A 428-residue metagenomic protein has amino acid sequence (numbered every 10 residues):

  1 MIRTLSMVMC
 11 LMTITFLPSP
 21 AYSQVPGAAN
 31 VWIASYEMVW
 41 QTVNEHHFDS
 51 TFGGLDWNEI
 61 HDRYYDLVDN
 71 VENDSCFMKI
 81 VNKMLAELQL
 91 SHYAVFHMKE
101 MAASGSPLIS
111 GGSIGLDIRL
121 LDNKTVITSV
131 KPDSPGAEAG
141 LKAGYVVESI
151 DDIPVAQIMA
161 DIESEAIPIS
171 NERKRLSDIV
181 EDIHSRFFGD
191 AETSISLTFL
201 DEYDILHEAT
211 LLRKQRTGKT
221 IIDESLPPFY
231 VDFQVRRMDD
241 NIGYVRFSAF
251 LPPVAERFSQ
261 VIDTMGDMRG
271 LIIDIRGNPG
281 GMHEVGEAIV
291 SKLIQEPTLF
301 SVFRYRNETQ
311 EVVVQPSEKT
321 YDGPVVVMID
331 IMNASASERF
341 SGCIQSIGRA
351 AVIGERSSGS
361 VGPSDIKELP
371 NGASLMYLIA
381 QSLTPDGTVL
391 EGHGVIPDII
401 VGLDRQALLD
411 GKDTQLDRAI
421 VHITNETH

Functional and structural regions predicted by a protein language model:
S6-F16: Bacterial N-terminal signal peptides
A21-S23: Boundary at the C-terminal end of the N-terminal hydrophobic targeting segment
P26-F52: Mature N-terminal segment immediately following signal peptide/propeptide cleavage in secreted/periplasmic
V39, M84, L116, G136 (+8 more regions): Terminal peptide-recognition signature
T51-N123, D190-S196, L200-V231, H428: Extended, small/polar residue-biased N-terminal targeting/export presequences and adjacent propeptide/linker tracts
N70-C76, A143-S196, S259, V285 (+1 more regions): PDZ domains, with a preference for the canonical peptide-binding region formed by the helix
P107-Q157, A380-Q381: PDZ/PDZ-like domain segments forming the peptide/carboxylate-binding groove, activating on the N-terminal beta-strands
R186-P370, L408, H422-E426: Cleft-lining beta-strand/loop regions that shape enzyme active-site pockets
